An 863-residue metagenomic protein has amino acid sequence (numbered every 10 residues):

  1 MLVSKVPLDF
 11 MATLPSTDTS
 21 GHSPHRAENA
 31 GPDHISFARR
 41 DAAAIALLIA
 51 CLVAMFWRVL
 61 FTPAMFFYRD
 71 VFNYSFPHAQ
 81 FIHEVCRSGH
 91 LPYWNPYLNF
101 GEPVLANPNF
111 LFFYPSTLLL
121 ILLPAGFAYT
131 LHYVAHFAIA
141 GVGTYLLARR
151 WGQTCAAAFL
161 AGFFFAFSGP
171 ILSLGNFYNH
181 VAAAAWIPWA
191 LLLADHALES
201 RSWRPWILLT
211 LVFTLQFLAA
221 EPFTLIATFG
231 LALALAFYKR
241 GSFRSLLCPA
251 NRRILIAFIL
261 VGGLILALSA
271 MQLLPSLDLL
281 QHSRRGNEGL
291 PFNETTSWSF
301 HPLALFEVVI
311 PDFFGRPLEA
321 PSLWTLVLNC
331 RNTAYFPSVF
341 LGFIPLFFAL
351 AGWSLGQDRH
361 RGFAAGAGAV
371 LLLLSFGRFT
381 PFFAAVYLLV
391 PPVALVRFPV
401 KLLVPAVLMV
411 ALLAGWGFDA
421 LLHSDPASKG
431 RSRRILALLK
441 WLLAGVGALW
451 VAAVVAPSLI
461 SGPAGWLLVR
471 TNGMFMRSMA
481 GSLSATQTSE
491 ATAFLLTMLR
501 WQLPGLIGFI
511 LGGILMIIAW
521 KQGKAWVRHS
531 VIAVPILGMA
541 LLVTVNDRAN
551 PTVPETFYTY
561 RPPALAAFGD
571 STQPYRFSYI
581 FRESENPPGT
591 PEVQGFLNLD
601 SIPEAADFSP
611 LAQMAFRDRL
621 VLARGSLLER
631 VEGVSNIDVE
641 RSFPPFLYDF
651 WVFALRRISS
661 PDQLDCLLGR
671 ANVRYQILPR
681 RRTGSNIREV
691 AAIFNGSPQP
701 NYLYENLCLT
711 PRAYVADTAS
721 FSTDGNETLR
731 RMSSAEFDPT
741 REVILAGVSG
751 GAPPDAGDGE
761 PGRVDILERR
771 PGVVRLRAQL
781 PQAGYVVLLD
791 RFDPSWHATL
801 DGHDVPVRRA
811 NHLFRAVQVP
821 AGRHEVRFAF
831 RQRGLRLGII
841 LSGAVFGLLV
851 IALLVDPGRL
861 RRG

Functional and structural regions predicted by a protein language model:
V3-W57, P249-G262, L350, K440-W441 (+2 more regions): Start-transfer (signal-anchor) and selected internal transmembrane alpha helices of multi-pass inner/ER membrane
H25-P103, L277-S283, F347, F557 (+3 more regions): Hydrophobic alpha-helical membrane-insertion signals
F37, S75, D662, R674 (+2 more regions): Active-site-proximal, structured, solvent-exposed surfaces of multi-pass membrane proteins that position macromolecular
L48-C51, A138-W151, C155-G241, A257-S276 (+1 more regions): Membrane-embedded helix bundles of polyisoprenyl
C51-T144, F163-A185, N293-F343, S375-V390 (+2 more regions): Membrane-interface coil-to-helix junctions
N73-C86, H90-P92, V261-G352, L395 (+3 more regions): Periplasmic/ER-lumenal interhelical loops and adjacent helix-loop junctions in multi-pass membrane proteins
N179-A185, L193, A197-T210, T214 (+6 more regions): Contiguous transmembrane helix-bundle modules in multi-pass membrane proteins
L323, P463-T471, V534-T559, A564-R670 (+4 more regions): Extracytoplasmic/lumenal acceptor-recognition loop(s) of multi-pass membrane glycoenzymes
